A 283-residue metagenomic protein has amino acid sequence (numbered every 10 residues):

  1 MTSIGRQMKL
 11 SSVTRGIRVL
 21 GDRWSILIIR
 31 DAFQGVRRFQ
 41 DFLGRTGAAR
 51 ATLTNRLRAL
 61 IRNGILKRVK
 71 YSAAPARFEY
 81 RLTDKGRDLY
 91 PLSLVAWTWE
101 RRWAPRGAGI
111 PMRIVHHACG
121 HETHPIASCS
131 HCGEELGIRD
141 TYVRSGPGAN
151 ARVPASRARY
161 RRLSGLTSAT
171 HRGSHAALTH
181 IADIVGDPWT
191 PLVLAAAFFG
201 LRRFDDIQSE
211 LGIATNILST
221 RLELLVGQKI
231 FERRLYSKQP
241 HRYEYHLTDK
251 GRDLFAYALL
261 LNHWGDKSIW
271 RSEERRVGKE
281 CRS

Functional and structural regions predicted by a protein language model:
M1-I17, Y160-A182: Short, Lys/Arg-enriched N-terminal segment that forms or immediately precedes the first helix of a structured domain
S11-T52, A176-I217: N-terminal helix-turn-helix DNA-binding core of bacterial DNA-binding proteins
G21, S72-V95, Q239-A258: Basic, amphipathic "hinge/linker" alpha-helix immediately C-terminal to the N-terminal HTH DNA-binding motif
I61-A76, V226-H241: Beta-hairpin "wing" of winged helix-turn-helix
T123-I126: Residues immediately within or flanking Cys/His clusters that coordinate Zn2+ in small zinc-binding modules
S128-H131, E280: The −1 position to Zn-ligating cysteines in a subset of zinc-ribbon hairpins
Y142-S156, L163: Short cysteine/histidine-rich metal-coordination sites, predominantly Zn2+-binding motifs
E274-C281: Conserved small/polar residues in nucleotide/adenosyl-binding loops
